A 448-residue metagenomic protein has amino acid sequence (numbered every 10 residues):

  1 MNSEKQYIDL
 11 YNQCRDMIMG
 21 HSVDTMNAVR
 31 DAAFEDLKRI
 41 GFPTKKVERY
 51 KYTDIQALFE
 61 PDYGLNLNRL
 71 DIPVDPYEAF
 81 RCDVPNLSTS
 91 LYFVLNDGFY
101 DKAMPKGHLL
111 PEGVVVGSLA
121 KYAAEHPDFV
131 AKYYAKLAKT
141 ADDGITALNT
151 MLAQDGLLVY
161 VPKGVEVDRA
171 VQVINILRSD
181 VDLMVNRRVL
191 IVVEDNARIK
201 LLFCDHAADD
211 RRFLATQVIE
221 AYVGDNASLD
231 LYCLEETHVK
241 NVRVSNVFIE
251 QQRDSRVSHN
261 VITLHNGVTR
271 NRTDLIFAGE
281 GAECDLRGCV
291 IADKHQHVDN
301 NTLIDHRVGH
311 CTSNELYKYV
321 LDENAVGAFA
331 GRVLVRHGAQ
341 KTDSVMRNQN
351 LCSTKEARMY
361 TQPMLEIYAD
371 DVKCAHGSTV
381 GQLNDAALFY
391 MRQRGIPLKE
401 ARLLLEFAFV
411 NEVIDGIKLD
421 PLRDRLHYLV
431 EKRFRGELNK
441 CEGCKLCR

Functional and structural regions predicted by a protein language model:
M1-A147, L316, D322: N-terminal amphipathic, basic helical "cap/leader" segment at the start of enzyme domains
L110-E112, V116-I396, V410, I414-R448: Conserved beta-strand/loop scaffold segments within soluble protein domains that form the structured core and edges
